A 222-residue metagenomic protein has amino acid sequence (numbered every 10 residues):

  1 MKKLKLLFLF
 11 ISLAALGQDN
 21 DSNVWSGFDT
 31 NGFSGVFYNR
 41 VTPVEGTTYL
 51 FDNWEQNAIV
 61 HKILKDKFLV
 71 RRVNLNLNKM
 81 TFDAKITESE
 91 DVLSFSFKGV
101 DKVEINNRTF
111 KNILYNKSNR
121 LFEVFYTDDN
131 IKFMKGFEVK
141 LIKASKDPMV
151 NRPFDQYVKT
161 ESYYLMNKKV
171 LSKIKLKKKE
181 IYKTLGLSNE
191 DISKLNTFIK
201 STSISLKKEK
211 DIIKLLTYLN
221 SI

Functional and structural regions predicted by a protein language model:
M1-D21, L215: Bacterial Sec-dependent N-terminal signal peptides
G17-T47: Sec-dependent signal peptide cleavage junction
F28-N31, M166-K169, T184: Short hydrophobic/aromatic-rich motifs at helix boundaries and adjacent loops
Y49-D52, Q56-K178: Aromatic-patch recognition
K173, K177-D191: Compositionally biased P/S/T/G-rich terminal and signal peptide-adjacent segments that lie outside catalytic cores
L185-I222: Long, compositionally biased interface segments
